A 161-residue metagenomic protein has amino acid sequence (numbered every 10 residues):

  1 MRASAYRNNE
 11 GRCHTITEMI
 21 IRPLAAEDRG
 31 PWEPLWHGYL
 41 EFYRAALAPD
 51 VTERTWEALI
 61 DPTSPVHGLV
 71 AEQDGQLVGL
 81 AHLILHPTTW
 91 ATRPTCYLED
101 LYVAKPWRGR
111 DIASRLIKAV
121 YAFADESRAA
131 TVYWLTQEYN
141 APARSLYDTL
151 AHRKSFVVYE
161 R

Functional and structural regions predicted by a protein language model:
N8-E27: Conserved N-terminal entry element of GNAT/NAT acetyltransferase domains
P23-R93, E99, I117, F123: Acetyl-CoA-dependent GNAT
G75, D111, N140: Conserved G/P- and acidic residue-centered "switch" motifs that form tight phosphate/ATP-binding loops in soluble
H86, A104, Q137: Residue-level recognition of the GNAT/N-acetyltransferase active site
W107, D111-A119: Conserved acetyl-CoA pyrophosphate-binding loop and the N-cap/start of the following alpha-helix in GNAT-like
S114, E138-V157: Conserved active-site alpha-helix within GNAT-family acetyltransferase domains
A124-T136: Conserved GNAT acetyl-CoA-binding A-motif
